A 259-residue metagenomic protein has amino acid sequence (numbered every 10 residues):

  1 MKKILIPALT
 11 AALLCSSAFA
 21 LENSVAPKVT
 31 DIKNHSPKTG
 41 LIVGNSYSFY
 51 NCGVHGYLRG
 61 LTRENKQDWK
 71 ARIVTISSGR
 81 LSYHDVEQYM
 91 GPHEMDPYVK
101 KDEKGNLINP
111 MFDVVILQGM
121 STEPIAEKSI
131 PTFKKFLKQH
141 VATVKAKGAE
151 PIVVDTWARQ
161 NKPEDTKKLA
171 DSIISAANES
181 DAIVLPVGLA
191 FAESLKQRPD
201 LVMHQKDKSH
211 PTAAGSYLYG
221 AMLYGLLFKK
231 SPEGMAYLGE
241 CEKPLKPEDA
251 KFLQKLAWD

Functional and structural regions predicted by a protein language model:
M1-I4: Positively charged n-region of N-terminal signal peptides that target proteins for export
A8-S16: Bacterial N-terminal signal peptides
A18-E22: Boundary at the C-terminal end of the N-terminal hydrophobic targeting segment
N34-K38, S48-G53, E127-K135, P163-K167 (+2 more regions): Soluble non-cytosolic domains of exported or imported proteins
T39, F49-K128: Conserved SGNH/GDSL esterase-like catalytic core that processes O-acyl groups on lipids and polysaccharides
V43-G44, V154: Short hydrophobic segments within beta-strands
K100-A213, G225: Alpha-helical cap/lid subdomain in secreted, periplasmic, or secretory-pathway luminal O-acyl-processing enzymes
H210, A221-D259: Conserved catalytic region of serine esterases and O-acyltransferases that act on ester linkages in lipids
